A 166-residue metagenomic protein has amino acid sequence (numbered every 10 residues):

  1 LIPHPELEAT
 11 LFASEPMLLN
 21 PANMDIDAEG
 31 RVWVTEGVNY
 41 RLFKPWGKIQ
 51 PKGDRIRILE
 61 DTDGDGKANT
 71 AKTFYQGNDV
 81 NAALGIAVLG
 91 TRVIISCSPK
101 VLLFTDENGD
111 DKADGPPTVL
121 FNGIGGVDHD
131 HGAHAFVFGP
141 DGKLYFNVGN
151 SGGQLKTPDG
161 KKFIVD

Functional and structural regions predicted by a protein language model:
L1-D166: Beta-propeller blade termini and top-face loops
